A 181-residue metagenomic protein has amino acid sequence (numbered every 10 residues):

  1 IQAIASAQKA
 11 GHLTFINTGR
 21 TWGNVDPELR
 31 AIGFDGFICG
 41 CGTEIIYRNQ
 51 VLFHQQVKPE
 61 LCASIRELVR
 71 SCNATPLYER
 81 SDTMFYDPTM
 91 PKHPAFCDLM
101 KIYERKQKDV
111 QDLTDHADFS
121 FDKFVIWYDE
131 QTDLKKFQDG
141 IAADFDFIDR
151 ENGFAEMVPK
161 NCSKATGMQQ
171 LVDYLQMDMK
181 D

Functional and structural regions predicted by a protein language model:
I1-P94: Active-site phosphate-binding/coordination module
C72-T75, E79-D181: Conserved acidic, metal-coordinating active-site core of Asp-based, Mg2+-dependent phosphoryl-transfer enzymes
